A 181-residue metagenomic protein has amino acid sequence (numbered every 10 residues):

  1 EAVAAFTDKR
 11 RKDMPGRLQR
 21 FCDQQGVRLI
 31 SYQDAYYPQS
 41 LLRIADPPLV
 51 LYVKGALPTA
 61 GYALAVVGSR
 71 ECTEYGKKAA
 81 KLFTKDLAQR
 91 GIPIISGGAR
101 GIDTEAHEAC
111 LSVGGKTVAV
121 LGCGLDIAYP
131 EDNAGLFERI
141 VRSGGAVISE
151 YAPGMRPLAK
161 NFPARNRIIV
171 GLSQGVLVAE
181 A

Functional and structural regions predicted by a protein language model:
E1-Q19: Long amphipathic alpha-helical segments
R17-A181: Glycine-biased, small-residue-rich flexible motifs in mid-sequence functional cores and linkers
